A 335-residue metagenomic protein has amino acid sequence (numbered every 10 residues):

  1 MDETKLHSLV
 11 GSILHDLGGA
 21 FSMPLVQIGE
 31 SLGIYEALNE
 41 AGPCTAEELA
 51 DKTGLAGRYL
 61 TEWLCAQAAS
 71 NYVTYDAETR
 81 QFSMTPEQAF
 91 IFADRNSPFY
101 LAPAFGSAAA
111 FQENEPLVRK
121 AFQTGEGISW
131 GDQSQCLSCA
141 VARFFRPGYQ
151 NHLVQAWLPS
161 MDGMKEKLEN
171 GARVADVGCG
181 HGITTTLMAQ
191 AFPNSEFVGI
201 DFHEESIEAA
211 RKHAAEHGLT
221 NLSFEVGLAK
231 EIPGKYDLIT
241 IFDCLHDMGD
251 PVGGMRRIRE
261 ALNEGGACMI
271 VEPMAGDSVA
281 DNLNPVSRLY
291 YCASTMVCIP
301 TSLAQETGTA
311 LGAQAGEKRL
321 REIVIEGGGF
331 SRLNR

Functional and structural regions predicted by a protein language model:
T4, H15-A20, L25-G29, E36-A37 (+1 more regions): Conserved Class I S-adenosyl-L-methionine-dependent methyltransferase catalytic core
H181-F192: Conserved SAM-binding loop of SAM-dependent methyltransferases across substrates and taxa, primarily the Class I
H203: Conserved SAM/SAH-binding beta-strand->alpha-helix loop
H217-A229: Conserved SAM-binding strand-loop segment of SAM-dependent methyltransferases
G227-I239: A short acidic, Gly/Pro-enriched loop at the edge of an enzyme's catalytic core that lines a small-molecule cofactor
D237-P251: A short SAM/SAH-binding and catalytic strip from SAM-dependent methyltransferases
V252-E264: A short glycine-rich, Lys/Arg-flanked "PGG" loop and its adjoining helix->strand segment in the class I
V271-I325: C-terminal alpha-helical "lid/dimerization" subdomain adjacent to the S-adenosyl-L-methionine
